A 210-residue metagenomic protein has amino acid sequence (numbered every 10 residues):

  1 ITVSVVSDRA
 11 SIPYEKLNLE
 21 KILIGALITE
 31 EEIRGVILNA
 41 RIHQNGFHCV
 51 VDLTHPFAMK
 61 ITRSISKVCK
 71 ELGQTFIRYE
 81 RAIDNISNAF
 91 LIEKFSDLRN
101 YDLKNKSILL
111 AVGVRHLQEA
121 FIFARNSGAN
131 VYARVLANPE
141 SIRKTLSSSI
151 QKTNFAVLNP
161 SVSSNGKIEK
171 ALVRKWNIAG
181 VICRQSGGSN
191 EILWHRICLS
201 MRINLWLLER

Functional and structural regions predicted by a protein language model:
S4-A26, F90, S141-S149: N-terminal beta-loop-helix "entrance" segment that forms/cooperates in small-molecule cofactor or anionic ligand
V5-I12, Y79-D84, F95, V114-H116 (+1 more regions): Short, polar loop motifs at secondary-structure junctions
N18-A40, F155-I168: Glycine-rich, highly charged phosphate/nucleotide-binding loops
N39, C49-D97: Glycine/small-residue-rich loop that forms an oxyanion/phosphate-binding "nest" at active or ligand-binding sites
H48-C49, S107, A179-G180: Structural motif
K70-I77, A129, S200-N204: A short helix->loop->beta-strand "cap" motif at the edges of active sites that frequently abuts
S96-Y132: Internal active-site segments that recognize and position negatively charged phosphoryl groups and nucleotide moieties
N126-V162: Histidine/lysine/aspartate-rich catalytic loop segments that bind and position anionic ligands
